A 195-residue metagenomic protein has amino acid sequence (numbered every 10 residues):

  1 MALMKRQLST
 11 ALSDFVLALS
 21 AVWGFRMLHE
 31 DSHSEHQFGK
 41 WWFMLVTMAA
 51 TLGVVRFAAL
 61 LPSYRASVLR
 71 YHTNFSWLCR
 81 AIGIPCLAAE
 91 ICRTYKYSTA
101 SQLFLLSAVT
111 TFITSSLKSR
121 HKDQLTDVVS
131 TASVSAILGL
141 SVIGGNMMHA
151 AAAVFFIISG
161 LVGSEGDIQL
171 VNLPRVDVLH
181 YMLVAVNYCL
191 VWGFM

Functional and structural regions predicted by a protein language model:
M1-S67: N-terminal topogenic module of multi-pass integral membrane proteins
A2-S9, D31-F38, R65-F75, K96-A100 (+2 more regions): Membrane-interfacial loop-to-transmembrane-helix junctions in polytopic alpha-helical membrane proteins
L12, V16-S20, H72-G83, V129-S133 (+1 more regions): Membrane-embedded alpha-helical segments of multi-pass membrane proteins, especially the transmembrane helices
L17-M27, F43-G53, F57, R80-E90 (+4 more regions): Helical transmembrane-bundle signal
H29, V55-S63, I113-H121, L161-L170: Juxtamembrane "helix-exit" motif on the non-cytosolic side of transmembrane helices
S32-L45, K96-F104, G145-V154: Membrane-interfacial loop-to-transmembrane alpha-helix junctions, especially the N-terminal start
S67-L140: Membrane-proximal helix-loop-helix units in multi-pass membrane proteins
G144-M195: C-terminal transmembrane-bundle signature of multipass membrane proteins, characterized by strong activation on
